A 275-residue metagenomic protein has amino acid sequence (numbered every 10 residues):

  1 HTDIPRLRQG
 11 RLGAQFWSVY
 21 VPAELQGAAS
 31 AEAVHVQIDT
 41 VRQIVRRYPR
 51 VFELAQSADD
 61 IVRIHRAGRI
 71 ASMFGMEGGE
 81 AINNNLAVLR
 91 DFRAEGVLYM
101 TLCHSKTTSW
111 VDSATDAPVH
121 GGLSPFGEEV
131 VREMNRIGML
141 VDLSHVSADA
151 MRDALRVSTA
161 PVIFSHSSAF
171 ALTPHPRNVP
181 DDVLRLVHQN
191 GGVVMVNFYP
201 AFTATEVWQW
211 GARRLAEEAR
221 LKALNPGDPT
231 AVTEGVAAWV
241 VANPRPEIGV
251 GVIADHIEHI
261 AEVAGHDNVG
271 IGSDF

Functional and structural regions predicted by a protein language model:
H1-G121, P174-F275: N-terminal hydrophobic targeting/anchoring segments and the immediately downstream early-domain regions of hydrolases
V45-R46, V119-I137, A154-F164: Alpha-helix-loop-beta-strand connector modules within alpha/beta enzyme cores
N85-L89, A150-A160: Distinct, well-ordered alpha-helical segments
K106, V146-S147: A generic "binding-loop/recognition-motif" signal
E129-L143, A150-D153, D181-Q189, H259: Substrate-binding cleft of carbohydrate-active enzyme catalytic domains
A148-D149, A169-A171, P200-T203: Short, catalytically relevant binding-site loops at active-site mouths
S158-A160, A169-A171, T230: Charged catalytic cores and adjacent phosphate/nucleic-acid-binding surfaces used for phosphate/nucleic-acid chemistry
